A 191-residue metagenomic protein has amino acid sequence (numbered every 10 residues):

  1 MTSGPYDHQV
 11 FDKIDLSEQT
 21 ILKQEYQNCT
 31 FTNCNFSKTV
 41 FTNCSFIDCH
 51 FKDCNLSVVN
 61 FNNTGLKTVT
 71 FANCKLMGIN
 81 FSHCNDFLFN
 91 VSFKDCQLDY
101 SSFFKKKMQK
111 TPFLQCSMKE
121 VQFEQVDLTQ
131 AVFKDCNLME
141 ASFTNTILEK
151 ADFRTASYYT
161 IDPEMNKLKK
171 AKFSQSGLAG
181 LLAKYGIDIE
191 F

Functional and structural regions predicted by a protein language model:
M1-F191: Tandem repeat scaffolds
